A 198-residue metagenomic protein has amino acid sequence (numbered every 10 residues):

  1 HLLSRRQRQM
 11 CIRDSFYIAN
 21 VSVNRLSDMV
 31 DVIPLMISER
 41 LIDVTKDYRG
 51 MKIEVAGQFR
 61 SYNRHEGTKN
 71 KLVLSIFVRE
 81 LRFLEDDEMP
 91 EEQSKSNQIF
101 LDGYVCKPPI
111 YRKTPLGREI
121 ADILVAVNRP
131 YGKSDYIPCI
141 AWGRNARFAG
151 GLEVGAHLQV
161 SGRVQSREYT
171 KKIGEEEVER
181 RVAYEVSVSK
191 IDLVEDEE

Functional and structural regions predicted by a protein language model:
H1-R8, I12: Single conserved hydrophobic/aromatic residue that forms the stacking wall/gate of nucleotide- or nucleobase-binding
R5-R6, G50-S61, V78, Q98-C106 (+1 more regions): OB-fold and OB-like beta-barrel modules that bind single-stranded nucleic acids
R13, Q58-D87, P109-P115, R163-D196: OB-fold single-stranded nucleic acid-binding module
R13, Y48-K52, E88-L116, G151-H157: Short, glycine/small-residue-enriched coil/turn segments at secondary-structure junctions
S15, N20-S22, M29-D87: Extended, hydrophobic interaction surfaces within ordered domains
I18-N24, P34-M36, I76-F77, D122-V127 (+2 more regions): Short, acidic/hydrophobic/Gly-rich beta-strand patch recurrent on exposed beta strands that often constitutes part
S22-L26, Q58-R60, Y104-P108, A126-P130 (+1 more regions): Short glycine-rich beta-strand segments
S27-D47, Y131-G151: A beta-strand/beta-hairpin structural motif
